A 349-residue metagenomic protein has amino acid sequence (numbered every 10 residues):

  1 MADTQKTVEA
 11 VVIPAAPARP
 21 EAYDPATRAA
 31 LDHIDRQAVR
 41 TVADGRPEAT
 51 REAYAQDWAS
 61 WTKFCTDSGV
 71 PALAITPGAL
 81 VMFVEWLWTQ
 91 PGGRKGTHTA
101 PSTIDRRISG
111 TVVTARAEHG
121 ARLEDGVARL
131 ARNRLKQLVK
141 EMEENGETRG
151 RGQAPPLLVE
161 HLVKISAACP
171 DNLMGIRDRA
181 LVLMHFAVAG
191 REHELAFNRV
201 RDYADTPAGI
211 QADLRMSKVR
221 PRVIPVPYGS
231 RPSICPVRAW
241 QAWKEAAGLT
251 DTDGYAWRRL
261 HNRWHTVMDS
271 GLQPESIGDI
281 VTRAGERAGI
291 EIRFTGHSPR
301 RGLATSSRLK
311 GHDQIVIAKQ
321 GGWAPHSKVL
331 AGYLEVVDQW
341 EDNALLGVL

Functional and structural regions predicted by a protein language model:
M1-A74: Basic/aromatic DNA-contact patch characteristic of tyrosine site-specific recombinases
V39-A49, A59-N145, A168: N-terminal core-binding DNA-recognition domain of tyrosine recombinases/integrases
T114-A115, T206-V267, I280, A284: Basic, alpha-helical nucleic-acid-contacting "clamp/cap" segments
Q137-K164, V219-R238, T250-G254, V267-E275: DNA breakage-rejoining catalytic core of tyrosine-based enzymes
V159-E192, P232: Basic, Lys/Arg- and aromatic-enriched nucleic-acid-binding interface segment
D171, T250, G278-K319, W323-H326: Short, basic (Lys/Arg/His-rich) helix/loop patches that form interaction surfaces in the mid-to-C-terminal regions
H185-I210, Q314-K319: Short, charged phosphate-coordinating catalytic segments
G321-L349: Catalytic-site neighborhood detector that most strongly recognizes the C-terminal catalytic loop/helix of tyrosine
